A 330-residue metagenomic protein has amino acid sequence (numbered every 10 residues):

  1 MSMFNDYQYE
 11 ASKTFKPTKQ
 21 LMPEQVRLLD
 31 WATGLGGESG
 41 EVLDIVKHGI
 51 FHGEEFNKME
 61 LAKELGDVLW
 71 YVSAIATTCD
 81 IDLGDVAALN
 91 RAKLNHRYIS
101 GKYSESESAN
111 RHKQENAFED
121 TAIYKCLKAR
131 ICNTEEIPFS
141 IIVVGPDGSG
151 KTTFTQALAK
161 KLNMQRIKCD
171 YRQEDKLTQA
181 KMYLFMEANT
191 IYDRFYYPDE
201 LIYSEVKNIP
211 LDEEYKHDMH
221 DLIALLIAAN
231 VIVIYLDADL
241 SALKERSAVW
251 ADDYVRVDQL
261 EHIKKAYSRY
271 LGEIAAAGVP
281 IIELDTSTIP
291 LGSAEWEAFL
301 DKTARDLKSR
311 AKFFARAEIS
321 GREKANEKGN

Functional and structural regions predicted by a protein language model:
M1-L65, L69-C132, A304-K308: Flexible "arm" and connector segments at domain edges
K125-E135, A251-D252, K265-N330: NTP-dependent small-molecule kinase module
S140: Walker A (P-loop) ATP-phosphate-binding motif of ABC ATPase nucleotide-binding domains
V143: Hydrophobic anchor at the beta1->P-loop junction of P-loop NTPases
P146, Q156-V206: Conserved substrate/cofactor phosphate-moiety recognition/catalytic segment in nucleotide-dependent phosphotransferases
K151: Conserved lysine of the Walker
L201-H217: A mobile, often basic/glycine-rich helix-loop segment that functions as the active-site lid/recognition loop
V206-P210, I223-Y270: A glycine- and Lys/Arg-enriched "phosphate-lid" helix/loop adjacent to the NTP-binding pocket of small-molecule kinases
